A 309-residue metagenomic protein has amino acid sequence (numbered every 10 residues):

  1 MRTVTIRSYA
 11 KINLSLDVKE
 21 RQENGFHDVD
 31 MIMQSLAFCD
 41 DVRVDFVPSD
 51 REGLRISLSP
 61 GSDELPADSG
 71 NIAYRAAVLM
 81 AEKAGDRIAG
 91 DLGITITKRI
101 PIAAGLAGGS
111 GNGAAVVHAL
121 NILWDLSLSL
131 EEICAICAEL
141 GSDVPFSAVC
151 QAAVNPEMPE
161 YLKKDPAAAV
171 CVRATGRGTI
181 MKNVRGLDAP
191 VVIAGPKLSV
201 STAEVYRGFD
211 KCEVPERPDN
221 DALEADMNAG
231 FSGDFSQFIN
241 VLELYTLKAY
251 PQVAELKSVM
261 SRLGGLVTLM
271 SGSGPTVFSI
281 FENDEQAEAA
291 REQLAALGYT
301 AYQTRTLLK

Functional and structural regions predicted by a protein language model:
M1-A104, I122, L126-E131, G195-L198: ATP-binding N-lobe of GHMP and related small-molecule kinases
R2-R7, S15-D17, R21-M31, L126-L266 (+1 more regions): ATP-dependent small-molecule kinase catalytic core of the GHMP/sugar-kinase superfamily and closely related
L58-S62, G109, F238-I239: A short, mixed-charge helix-start or loop-turn motif at secondary-structure junctions
A67-Y74, A114, A254, E288: Short, well-ordered alpha-helical segments
A73, A104-C137, F146-A148: DPxDG-like acidic metal-binding loop motif
L269: Gly/Ser/Thr-rich phosphate-binding loop
P275-V277: Conserved glycine-rich beta-strand-loop-beta hairpin in the small C-terminal domain of fold type I
